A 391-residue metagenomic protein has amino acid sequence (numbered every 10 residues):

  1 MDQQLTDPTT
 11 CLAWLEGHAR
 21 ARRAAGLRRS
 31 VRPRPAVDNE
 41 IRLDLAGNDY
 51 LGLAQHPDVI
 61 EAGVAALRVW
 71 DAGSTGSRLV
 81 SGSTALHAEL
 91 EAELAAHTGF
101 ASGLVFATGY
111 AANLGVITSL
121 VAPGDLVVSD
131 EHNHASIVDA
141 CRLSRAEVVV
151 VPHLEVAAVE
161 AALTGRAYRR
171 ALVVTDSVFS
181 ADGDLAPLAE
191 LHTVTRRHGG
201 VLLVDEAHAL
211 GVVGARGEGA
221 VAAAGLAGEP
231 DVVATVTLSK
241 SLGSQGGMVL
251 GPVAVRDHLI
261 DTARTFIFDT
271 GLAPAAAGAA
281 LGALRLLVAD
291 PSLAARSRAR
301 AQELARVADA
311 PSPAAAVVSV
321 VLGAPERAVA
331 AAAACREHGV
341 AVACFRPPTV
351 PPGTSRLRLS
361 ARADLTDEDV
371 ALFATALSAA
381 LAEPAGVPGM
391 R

Functional and structural regions predicted by a protein language model:
D2, D7-A72, G200: N-terminal "arm"/small-domain region of PLP-dependent enzymes with the aminotransferase-like
L53, P57, E61, A65 (+5 more regions): PLP-dependent enzyme catalytic core of the Aspartate aminotransferase-like
E61, V69-T108: Conserved N-terminal alpha-helix of the aminotransferase class I/II PLP-enzyme fold
V116-A135: Conserved PLP-anchoring active-site segment centered on the Schiff-base-forming lysine
V149-V204: Active-site phosphate-binding strand-loop segment of PLP-dependent enzymes
G199, E206, L210, E218-L238 (+2 more regions): Conserved active-site segment immediately N-terminal to the catalytic lysine that forms the internal aldimine
T235-T237, S241-S312: PLP-dependent aminotransferase class I/II
R298-G339, T349, G353-T354, A361-A363 (+1 more regions): Conserved PLP-binding catalytic core of the aspartate aminotransferase-like
